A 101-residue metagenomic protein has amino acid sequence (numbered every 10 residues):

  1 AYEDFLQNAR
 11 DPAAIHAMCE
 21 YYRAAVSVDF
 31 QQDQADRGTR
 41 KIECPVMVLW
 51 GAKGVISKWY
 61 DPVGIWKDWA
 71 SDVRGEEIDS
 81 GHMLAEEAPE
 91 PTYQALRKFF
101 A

Functional and structural regions predicted by a protein language model:
A1-W69, R74-E76: Conserved serine/cysteine hydrolase catalytic core
D72-A101: Catalytic active-site module of serine/aspartate enzymes centered on a nucleophile-bearing elbow/loop
